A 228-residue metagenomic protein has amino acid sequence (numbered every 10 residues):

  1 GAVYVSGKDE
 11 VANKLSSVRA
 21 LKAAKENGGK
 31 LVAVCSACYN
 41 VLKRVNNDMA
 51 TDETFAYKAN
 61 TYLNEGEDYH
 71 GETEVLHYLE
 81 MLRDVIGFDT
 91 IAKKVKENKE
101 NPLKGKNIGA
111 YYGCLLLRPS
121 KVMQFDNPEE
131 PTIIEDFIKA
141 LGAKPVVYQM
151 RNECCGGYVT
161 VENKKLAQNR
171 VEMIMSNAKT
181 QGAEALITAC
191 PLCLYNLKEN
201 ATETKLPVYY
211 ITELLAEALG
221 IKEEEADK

Functional and structural regions predicted by a protein language model:
G1-K228: Iron-sulfur cluster-binding electron-transfer modules in prokaryotic oxidoreductases
